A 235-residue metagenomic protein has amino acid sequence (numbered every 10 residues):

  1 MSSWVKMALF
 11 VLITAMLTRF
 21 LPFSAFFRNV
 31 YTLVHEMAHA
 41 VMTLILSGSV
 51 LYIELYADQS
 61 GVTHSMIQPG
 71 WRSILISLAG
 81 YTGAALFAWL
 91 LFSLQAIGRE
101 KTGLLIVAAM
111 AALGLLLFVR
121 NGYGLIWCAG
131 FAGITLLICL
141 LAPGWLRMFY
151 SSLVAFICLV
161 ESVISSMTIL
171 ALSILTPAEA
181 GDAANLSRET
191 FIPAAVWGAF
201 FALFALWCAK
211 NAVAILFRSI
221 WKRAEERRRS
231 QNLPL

Functional and structural regions predicted by a protein language model:
M1-F26: Active-site scaffold of zinc-dependent metalloenzymes
A8-L9, I53, D58-I220, R227-L235: Metalloprotease/metallohydrolase-associated module, dominated by Zn2+-dependent proteases
T18, P22-S73: Small-residue-rich helix-interface/hinge motifs
